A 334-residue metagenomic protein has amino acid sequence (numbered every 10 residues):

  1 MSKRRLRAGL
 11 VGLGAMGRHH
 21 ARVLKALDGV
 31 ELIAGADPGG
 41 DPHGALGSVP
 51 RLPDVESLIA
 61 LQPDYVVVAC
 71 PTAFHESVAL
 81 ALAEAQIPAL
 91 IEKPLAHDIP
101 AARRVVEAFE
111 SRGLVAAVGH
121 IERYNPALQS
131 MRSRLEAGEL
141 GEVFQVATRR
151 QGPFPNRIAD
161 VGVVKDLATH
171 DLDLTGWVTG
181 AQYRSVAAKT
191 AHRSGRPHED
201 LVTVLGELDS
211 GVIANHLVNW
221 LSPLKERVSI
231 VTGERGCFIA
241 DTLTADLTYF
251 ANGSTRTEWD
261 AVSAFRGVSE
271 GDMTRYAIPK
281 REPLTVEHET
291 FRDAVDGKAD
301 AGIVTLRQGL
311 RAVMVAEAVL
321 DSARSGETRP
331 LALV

Functional and structural regions predicted by a protein language model:
M1-G47: N-terminal Rossmann-like dinucleotide-binding module
M1-S2, Y65-V67, T290-V334: C-terminal helix-rich "cap/oligomerization" subdomain common to oxidoreductases
H20, V49-A108: Beta-loop-alpha module in the N-terminal Rossmann-like domain of NAD(P)-dependent dehydrogenases, especially those
A34, Y65, Q145, I213: Short, Asp-centered acidic motifs that coordinate Mg2+ and/or phosphate in catalytic or ligand-binding sites
A73, A96-I158: A contiguous active-site-proximal alpha/beta segment in oxidoreductase catalytic domains
I91, A116-V118, A240: Hydrophobic residues in well-ordered beta-strands that form the structural core
I121, R235-I303, R307, R329: C-terminal glycine/acidic-rich active-site capping loop/insertion
P155-L224, V228-I230, R307: Rossmann-like dinucleotide-binding domain that binds NAD(P)(H)
